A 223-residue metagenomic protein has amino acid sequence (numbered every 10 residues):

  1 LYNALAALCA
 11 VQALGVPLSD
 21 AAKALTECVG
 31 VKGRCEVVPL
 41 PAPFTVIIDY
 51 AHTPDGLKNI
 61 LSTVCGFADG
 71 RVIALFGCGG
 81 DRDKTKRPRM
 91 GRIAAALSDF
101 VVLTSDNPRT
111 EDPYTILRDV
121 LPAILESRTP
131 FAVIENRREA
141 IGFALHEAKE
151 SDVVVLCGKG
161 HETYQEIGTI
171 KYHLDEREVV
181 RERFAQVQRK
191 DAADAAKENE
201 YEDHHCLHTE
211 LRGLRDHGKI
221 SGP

Functional and structural regions predicted by a protein language model:
A6-P223: ATP-dependent carboxylate-amine ligase
